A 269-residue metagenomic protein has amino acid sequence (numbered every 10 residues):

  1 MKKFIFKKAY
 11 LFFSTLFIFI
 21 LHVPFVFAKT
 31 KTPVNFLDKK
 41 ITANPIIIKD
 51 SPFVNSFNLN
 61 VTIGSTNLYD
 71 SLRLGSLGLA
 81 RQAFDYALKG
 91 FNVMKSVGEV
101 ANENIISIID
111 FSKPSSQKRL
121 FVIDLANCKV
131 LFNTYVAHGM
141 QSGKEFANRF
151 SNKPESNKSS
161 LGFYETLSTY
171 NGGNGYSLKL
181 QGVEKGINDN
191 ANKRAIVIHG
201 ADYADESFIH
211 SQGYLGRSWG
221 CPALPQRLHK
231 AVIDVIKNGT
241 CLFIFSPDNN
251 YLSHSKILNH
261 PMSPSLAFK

Functional and structural regions predicted by a protein language model:
M1-D38: Bacterial Sec-dependent N-terminal signal peptides
F36-W219, Q226-V235, T240, N249-I257 (+1 more regions): Cell wall/extracellular polymer interaction/catalysis modules
F243-F245: C-terminal, well-folded lobe of enzymatic/effector domains
